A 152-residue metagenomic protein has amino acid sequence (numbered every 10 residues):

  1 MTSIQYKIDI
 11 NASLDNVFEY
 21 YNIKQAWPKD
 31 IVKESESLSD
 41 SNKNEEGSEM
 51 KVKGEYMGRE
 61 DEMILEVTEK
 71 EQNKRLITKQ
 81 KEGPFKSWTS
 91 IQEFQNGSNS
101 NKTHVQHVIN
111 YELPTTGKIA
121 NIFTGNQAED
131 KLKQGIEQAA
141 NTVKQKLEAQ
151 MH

Functional and structural regions predicted by a protein language model:
M1-E45: Hydrophobic ligand-binding cavity/cleft-lining segments
S3-Q5, E60-I64, K86-I91: Short, surface-exposed coil-to-beta transition loops
K7-D9, E66, E93, N110: Generic structural detector for well-ordered beta-strands
A12-L14, E71-Q72, G97-S100: Short loop segments at secondary-structure junctions
D15-E19, Q134, N141, Q145: Replace "anionic and nucleotidyl ligands
L38-E82, K102-H104, Q138-H152: Glycine-rich portal/gate segments that line the openings of hydrophobic small-molecule binding cavities
K81-Q134: Beta-strand/loop substructures that line and gate deep hydrophobic ligand-binding cavities in soluble
